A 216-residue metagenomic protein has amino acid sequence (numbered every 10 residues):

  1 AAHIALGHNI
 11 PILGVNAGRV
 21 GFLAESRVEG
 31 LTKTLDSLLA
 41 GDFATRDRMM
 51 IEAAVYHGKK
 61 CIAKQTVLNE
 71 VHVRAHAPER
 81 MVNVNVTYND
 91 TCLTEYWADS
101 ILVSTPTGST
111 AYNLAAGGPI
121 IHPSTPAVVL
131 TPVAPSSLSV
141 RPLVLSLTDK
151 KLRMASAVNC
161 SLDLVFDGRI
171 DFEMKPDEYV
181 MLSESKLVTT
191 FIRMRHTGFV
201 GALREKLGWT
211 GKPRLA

Functional and structural regions predicted by a protein language model:
A1-G14, E25, A54: Glycine-rich phosphate/dinucleotide-binding loop and adjoining beta-alpha-beta core of small-molecule
A5-I10, V28-K33, G117-P126: A glycine- and small-aliphatic-rich helix-loop capping segment at beta-alpha/alpha-beta transitions that lines
A17-V20, P135: Short, acidic/turn-prone active-site loops that include or flank metal/cofactor- and phosphate-binding residues
R19-D99: Catalytic core of DAGKc-family lipid kinases
D47-I51, V67-N69, R80-V84, D99-I101 (+5 more regions): A generic structural signal for short beta-strands and their flanking turns/coil linkers
V73, N89-C92, R141-A216: ATP/nucleoside-binding phosphotransfer catalytic cores, i.e., glycine-rich phosphate-binding loops
E95-A98, L102-S139: Gly/Ser/Thr-rich active-site loops/lids in small-molecule metabolic enzymes that frequently grip phosphoryl groups
